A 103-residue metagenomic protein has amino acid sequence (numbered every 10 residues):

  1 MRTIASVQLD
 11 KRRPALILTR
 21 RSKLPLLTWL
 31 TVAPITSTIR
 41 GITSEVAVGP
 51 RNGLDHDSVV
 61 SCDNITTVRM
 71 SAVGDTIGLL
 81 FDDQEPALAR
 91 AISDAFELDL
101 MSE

Functional and structural regions predicted by a protein language model:
M1-I4, C62: Loop/turn positions that initiate beta-strands
S6, D10-P50: Compact nucleic-acid interaction/catalytic patches
N52-E103: C-terminal terminal-subdomain/extension
